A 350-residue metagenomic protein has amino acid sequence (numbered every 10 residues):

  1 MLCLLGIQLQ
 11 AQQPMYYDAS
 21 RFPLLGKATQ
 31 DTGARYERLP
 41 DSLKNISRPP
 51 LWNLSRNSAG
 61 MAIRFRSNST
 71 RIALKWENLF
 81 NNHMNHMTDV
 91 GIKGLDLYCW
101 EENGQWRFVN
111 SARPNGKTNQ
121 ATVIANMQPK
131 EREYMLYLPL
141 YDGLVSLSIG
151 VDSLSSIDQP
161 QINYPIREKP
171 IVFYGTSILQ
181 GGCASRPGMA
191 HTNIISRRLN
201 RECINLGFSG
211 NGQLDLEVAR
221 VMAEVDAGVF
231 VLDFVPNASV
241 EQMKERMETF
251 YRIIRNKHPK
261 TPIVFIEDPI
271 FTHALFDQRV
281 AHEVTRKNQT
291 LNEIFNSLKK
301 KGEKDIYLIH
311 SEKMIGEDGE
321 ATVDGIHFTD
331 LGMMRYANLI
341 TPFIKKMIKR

Functional and structural regions predicted by a protein language model:
M1-P170, I348-K349: N-terminal secretory targeting modules
M84-M87, G181-M189, A281, T285: Glycine- and acidic-residue-enriched helix-capping/strand-helix junction motifs
E168-T192: Catalytic nucleophile-elbow at a beta strand-turn-alpha helix junction centered on a G-D-S/GDSL motif, marking
Y174-T176, L206-S209, D233-N237, I266-P269 (+1 more regions): Active-site-proximal beta-strand/loop segments in catalytic clefts of secreted hydrolases
C183, I195, G212-T249, I253-K257 (+1 more regions): Oxyanion-hole/transition-state-stabilizing segment in secreted/luminal serine hydrolases and related acyltransferases
T192-N205, N296: Short helix-loop-beta junction
E224, F271-R350: Catalytic His-Asp segment of secreted/periplasmic serine-dependent ester chemistry enzymes
